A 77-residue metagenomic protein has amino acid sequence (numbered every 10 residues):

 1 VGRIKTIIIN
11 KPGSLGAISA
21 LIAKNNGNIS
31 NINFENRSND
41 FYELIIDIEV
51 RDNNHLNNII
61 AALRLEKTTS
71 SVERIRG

Functional and structural regions predicted by a protein language model:
V1-G77: A conserved regulatory-domain signal marking ACT and ACT-like small-molecule sensing domains and adjacent regulatory
